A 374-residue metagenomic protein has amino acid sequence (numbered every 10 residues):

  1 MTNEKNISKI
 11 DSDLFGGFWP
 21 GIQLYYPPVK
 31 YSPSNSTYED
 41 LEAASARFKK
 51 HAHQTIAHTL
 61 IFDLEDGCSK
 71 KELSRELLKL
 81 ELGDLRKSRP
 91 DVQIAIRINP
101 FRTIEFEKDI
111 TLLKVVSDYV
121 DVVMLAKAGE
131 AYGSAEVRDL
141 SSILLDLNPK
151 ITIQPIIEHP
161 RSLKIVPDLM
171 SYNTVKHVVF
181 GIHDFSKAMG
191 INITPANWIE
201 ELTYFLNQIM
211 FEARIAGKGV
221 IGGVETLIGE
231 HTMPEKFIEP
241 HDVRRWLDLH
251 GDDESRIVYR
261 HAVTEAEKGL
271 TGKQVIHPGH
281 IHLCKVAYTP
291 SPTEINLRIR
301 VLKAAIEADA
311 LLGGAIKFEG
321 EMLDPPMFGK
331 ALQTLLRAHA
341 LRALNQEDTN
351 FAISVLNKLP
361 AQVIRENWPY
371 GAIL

Functional and structural regions predicted by a protein language model:
M1-L374: Expand to "…catalyze enediolate/carbanion chemistry for C-C bond making/breaking, isomerization, decarboxylation
